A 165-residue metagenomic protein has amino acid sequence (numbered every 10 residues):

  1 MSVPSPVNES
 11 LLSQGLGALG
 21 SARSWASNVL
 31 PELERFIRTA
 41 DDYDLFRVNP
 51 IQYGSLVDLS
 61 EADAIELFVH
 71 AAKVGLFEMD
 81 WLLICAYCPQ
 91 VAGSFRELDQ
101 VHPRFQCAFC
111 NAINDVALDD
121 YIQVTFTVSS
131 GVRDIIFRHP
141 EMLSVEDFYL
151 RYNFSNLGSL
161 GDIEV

Functional and structural regions predicted by a protein language model:
S2-L76: N-terminal alpha-helical interaction blocks
P50, D80-C85, R104: Residues immediately within or flanking Cys/His clusters that coordinate Zn2+ in small zinc-binding modules
H70, L82-A86, L98: Amphipathic alpha-helical "recognition" segments
L83-P89, C107-C110: Short cysteine-rich clusters marking metal-coordination/redox-active sites
Y87, V91, E97-L98, H102: Basic, alpha-helical nucleic-acid-binding regions used in initiation and control of genome expression
V91-G93, I113-N114: Cys/His-rich microdomains that often coordinate metals
Q100-I113: Cysteine-rich micro-motifs
D115-V165: Long, charge-rich boundary regions
